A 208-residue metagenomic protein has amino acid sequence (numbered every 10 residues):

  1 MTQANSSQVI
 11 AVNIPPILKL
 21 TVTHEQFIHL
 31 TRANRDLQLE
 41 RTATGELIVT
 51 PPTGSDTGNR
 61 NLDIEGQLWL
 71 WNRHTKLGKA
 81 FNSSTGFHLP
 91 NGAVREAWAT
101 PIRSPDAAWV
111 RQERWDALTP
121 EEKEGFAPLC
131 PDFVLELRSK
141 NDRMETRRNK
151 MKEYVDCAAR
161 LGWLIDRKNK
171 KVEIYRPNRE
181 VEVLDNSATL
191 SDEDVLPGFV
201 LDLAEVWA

Functional and structural regions predicted by a protein language model:
M1-A208: Gly/Pro/Ser/Thr-rich low-complexity, intrinsically disordered segments predominantly at protein N-termini
